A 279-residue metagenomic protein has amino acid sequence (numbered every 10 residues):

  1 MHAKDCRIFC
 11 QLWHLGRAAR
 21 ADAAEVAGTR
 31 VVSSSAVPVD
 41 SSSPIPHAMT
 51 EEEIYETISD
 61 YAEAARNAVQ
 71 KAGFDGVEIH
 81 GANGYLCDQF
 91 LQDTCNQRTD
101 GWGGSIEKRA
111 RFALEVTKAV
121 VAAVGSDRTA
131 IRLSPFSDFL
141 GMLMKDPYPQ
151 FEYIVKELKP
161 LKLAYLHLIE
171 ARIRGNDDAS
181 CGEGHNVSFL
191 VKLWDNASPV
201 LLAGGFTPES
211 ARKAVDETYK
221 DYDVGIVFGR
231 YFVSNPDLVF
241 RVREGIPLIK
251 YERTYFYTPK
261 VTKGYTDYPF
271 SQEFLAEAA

Functional and structural regions predicted by a protein language model:
M1-A279: Flavin-dependent oxidoreductase catalytic cores
